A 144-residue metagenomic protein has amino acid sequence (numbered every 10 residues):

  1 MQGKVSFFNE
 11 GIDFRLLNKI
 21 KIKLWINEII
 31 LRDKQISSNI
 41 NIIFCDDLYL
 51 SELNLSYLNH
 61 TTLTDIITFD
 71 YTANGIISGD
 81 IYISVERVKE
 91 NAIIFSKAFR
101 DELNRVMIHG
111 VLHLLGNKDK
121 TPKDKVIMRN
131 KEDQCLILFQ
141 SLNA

Functional and structural regions predicted by a protein language model:
M1-N104, L114-A144: An acidic/histidine-cluster motif and surrounding catalytic segment that typifies divalent-metal-assisted enzyme active
